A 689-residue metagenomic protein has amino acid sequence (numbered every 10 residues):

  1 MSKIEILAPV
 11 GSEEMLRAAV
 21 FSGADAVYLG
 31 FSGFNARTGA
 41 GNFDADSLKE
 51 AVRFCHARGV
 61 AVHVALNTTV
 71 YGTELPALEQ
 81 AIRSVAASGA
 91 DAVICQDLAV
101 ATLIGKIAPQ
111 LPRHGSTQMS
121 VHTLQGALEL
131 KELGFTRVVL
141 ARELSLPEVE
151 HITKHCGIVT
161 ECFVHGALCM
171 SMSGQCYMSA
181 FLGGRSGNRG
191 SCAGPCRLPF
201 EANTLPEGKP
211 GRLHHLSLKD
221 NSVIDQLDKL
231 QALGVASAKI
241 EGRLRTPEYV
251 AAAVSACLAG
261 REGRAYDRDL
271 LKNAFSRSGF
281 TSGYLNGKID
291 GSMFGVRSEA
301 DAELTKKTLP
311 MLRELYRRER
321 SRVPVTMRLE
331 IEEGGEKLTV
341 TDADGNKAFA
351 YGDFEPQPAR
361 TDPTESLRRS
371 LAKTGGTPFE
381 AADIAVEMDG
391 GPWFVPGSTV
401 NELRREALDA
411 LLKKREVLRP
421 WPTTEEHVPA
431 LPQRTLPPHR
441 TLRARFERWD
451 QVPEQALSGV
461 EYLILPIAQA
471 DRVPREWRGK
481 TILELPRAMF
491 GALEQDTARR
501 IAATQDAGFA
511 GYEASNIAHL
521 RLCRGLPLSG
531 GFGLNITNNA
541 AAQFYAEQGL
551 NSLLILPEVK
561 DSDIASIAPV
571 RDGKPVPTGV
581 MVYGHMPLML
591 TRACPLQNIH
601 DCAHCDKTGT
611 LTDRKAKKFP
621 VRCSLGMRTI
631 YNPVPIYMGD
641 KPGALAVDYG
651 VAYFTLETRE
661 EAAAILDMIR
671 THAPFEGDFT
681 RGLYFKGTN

Functional and structural regions predicted by a protein language model:
M1-S22, A26-R37, A51-V52, R58-A86 (+5 more regions): Surface-exposed amphipathic alpha-helical tracts and adjacent flexible/coil segments at the periphery of soluble enzymes
F43-S47, R53: Glycine/small-residue-rich interface belts in oligomeric ring/scaffold proteins and their assembly partners
T102: A cross-family signal for key residues in well-ordered alpha-helices that form functional helical elements
H122: Active-site PLP-lysine loop of aminotransferase-like
